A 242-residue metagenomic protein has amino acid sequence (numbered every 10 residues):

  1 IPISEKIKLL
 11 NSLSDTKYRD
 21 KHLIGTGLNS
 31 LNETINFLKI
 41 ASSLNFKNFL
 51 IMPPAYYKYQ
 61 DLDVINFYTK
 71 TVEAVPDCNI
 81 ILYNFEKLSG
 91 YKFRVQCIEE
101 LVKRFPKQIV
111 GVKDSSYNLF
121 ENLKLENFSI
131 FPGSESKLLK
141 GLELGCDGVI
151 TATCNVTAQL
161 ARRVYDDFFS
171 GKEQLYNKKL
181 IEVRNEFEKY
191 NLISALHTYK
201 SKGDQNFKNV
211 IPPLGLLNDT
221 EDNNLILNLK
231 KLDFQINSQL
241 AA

Functional and structural regions predicted by a protein language model:
I1-G90, I98, I109: Active-site beta->alpha loop and helix N-cap motifs at the rims of alpha/beta catalytic domains
E5, L9, E33, F37 (+8 more regions): General structural feature for long, well-ordered alpha-helical segments within catalytic domains of soluble enzymes
L13, A41, T71, V112 (+3 more regions): Conserved, mostly hydrophobic/aromatic
L38-I40, V64-F67, I98-E100, I130 (+4 more regions): Generic alpha-helical propensity signal that fires on short helical segments and nearby coil/disordered stretches
M52-P53, F131, P212: Hydrophobic alpha-helix-in-membranes signature
V72-V75, F85-Y190: Catalytic alpha/beta core domains of metabolic enzymes, predominantly
L144-C146, T153-A242: C-terminal alpha-helical cap/extension of soluble enzyme domains
